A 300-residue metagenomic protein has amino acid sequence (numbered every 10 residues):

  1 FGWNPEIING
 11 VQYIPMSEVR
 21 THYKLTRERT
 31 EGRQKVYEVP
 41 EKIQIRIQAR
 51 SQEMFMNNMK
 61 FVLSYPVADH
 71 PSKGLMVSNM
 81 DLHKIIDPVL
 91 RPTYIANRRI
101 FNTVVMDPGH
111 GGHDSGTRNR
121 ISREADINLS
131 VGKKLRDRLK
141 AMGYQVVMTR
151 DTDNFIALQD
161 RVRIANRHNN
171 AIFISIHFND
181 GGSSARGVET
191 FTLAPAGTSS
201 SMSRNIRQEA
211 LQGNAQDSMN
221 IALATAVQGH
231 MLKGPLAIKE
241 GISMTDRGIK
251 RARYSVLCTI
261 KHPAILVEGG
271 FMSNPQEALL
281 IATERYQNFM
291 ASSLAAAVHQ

Functional and structural regions predicted by a protein language model:
F1-R120, S130, R138, M142: Primary recognition of N-terminal secretory signal peptides and signal-anchoring hydrophobic helices
S122-Q300: Active-site-proximal helix/loop segments of hydrolytic enzymes
